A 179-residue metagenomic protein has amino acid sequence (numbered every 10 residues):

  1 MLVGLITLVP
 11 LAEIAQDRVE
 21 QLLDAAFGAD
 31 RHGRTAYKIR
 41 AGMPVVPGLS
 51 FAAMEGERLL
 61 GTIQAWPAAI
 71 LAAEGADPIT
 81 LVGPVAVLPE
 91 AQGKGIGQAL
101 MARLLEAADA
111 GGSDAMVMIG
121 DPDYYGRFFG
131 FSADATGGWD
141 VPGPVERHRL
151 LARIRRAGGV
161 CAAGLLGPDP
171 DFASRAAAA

Functional and structural regions predicted by a protein language model:
I6-V19: A short beta-loop-alpha structural element at the N-terminal edge of CoA-dependent acyl/N-acetyltransferase catalytic
Q16, D24-I70: Active-site rim helix/loop that mediates acceptor-substrate recognition in acyltransferases
A52, Q64, L81, A86 (+2 more regions): Conserved beta-strand segments that form the floor/walls of ligand-binding pockets within enzyme and binding domains
R58, A76, L88-A99, G111 (+1 more regions): Conserved glycine-rich acetyl-CoA-binding loop
A69-V82, Q92: A conserved beta-turn-beta hairpin within the catalytic core of GNAT-like acetyltransferases that forms part
V82, V87, G93-E106, M118: Conserved acetyl-CoA-binding loop-helix of GNAT-fold acetyltransferases
A110-M116, G120-E146: Conserved active-site alpha-helix within GNAT-family acetyltransferase domains
D140-A179: C-terminal "cap" of GNAT-fold acetyltransferases
